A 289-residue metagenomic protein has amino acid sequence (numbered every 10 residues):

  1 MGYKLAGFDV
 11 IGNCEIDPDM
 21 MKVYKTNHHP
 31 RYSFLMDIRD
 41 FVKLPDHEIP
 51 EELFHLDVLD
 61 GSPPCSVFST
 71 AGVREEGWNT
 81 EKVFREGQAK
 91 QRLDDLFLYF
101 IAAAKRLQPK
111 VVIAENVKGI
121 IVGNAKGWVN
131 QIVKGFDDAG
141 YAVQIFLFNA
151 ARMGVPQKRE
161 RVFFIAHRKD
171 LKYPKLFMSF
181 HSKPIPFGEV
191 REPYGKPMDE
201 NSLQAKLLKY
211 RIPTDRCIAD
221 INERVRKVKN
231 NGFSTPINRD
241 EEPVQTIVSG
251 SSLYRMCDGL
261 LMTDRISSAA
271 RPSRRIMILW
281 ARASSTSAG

Functional and structural regions predicted by a protein language model:
M1-D40: SAM cofactor-binding core of SAM-dependent methyltransferases, primarily the Rossmann-like beta-alpha-beta module
N13, L35, D60, I113-A114: Generic enzyme active-site microenvironment
I16-P18, P64, V117, S252: Flexible loop residues that form catalytic and substrate-binding hotspots at small-molecule/glycan-binding clefts
K22, I101, S268: Active-site phosphate/pyrophosphate- and oxyanion-stabilizing loops and adjacent acidic/basic residues in soluble
T26-K43, I49-P63: Short, structured active-site "lid" loops
L44-V58, S66-R239, T246: Class I S-adenosyl-L-methionine
P63-V67, G72, S251, R271-R274: Short, small-residue-rich loop/turn micro-motifs
L208-G289: C-terminal target-recognition/interaction regions appended to catalytic cores
